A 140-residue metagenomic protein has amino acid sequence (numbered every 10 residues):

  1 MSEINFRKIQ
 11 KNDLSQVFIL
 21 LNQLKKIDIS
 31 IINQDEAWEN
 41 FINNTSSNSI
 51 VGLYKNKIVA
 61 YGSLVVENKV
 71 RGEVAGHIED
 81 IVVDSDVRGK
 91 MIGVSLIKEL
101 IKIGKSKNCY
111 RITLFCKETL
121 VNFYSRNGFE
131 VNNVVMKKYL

Functional and structural regions predicted by a protein language model:
E3-V17: A short beta-loop-alpha structural element at the N-terminal edge of CoA-dependent acyl/N-acetyltransferase catalytic
I4, K57-Y61, G76: Glycine-rich phosphate/pyrophosphate-binding loop shared by adenosine-nucleotide-utilizing enzymes
F18-I32: Helix-loop element at the rim of GNAT/NAT acetyltransferase active sites that forms part of the acceptor-substrate
I29-S49: Active-site rim helix/loop that mediates acceptor-substrate recognition in acyltransferases
V51, K57-V66, V82: Conserved beta-strand in the GNAT
E67-I78, R88: A conserved beta-turn-beta hairpin within the catalytic core of GNAT-like acetyltransferases that forms part
V87, M91-E99: Conserved acetyl-CoA pyrophosphate-binding loop and the N-cap/start of the following alpha-helix in GNAT-like
G104-C116: Conserved GNAT acetyl-CoA-binding A-motif
